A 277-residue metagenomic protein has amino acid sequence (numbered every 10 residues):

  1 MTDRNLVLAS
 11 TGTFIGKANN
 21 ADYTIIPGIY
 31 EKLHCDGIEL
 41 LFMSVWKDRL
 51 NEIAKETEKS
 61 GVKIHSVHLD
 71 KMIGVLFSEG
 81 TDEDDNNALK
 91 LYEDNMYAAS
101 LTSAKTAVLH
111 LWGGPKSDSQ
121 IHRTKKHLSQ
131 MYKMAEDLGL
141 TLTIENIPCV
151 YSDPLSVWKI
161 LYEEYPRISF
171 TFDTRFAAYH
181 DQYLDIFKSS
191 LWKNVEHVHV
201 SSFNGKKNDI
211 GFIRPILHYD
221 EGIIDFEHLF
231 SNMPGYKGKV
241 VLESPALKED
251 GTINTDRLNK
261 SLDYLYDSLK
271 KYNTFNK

Functional and structural regions predicted by a protein language model:
M1-D94, S100, E136, Y165 (+2 more regions): N-terminal pre-domain/capping segments
M1-V7, N20-E31, S103, Y151 (+2 more regions): Histidine-acidic metal/acid-base catalytic patches
N5-T11, I38-L40, I64-L69, A107-L109 (+4 more regions): Hydrophobic faces of well-ordered beta-strands that scaffold small-molecule active sites in alpha/beta enzyme cores
F14-A21, L40-E52, I73-F77, E83 (+5 more regions): Acidic-and-aromatic substrate-binding clefts and catalytic sites of carbohydrate-active enzymes
E52-S60, K126-M134, I160, I186-F187 (+1 more regions): Catalytic-core regions built around general acid/base machinery
E58-K59, S66, D84-N86, H127 (+4 more regions): Short alpha-helix boundary/capping motifs
I73, K105-H110, K207-I210: Short, basic/glycine-rich phosphate-binding loops at helix/coil junctions that contact nucleotide phosphates
S78-F170, R257, N273-N276: Active-site acidic/histidine proton-transfer and metal-coordination neighborhood in alpha/beta enzyme cores
